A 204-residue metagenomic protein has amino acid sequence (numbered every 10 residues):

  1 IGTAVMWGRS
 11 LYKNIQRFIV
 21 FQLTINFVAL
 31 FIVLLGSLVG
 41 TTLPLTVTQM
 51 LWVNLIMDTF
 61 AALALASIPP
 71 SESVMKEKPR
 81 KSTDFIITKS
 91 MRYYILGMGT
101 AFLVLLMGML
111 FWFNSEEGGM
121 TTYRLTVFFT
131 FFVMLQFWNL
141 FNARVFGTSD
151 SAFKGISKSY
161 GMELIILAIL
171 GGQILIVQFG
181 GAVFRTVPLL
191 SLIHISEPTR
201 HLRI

Functional and structural regions predicted by a protein language model:
I1-T148: Membrane-embedded transport module
L34-T42, I174-L190: Transmembrane helix-loop junctions at the membrane interface of multipass transporters and ion channels
T46, I87-K89, S157-Y160, V183 (+1 more regions): General structural signal for secondary-structure boundaries
S71, V183, L202: Glycine-rich nucleotide phosphate-binding loop and flanking beta-alpha elements of Rossmann-like dinucleotide-binding
I87, M91, G147-A168: C-terminal membrane-solvent junction of multi-pass transporters and transport-like membrane proteins
N139, G161-I176: Hydrophobic alpha-helical membrane segments
I193-I204: Single conserved hydrophobic/aromatic residue that forms the stacking wall/gate of nucleotide- or nucleobase-binding
